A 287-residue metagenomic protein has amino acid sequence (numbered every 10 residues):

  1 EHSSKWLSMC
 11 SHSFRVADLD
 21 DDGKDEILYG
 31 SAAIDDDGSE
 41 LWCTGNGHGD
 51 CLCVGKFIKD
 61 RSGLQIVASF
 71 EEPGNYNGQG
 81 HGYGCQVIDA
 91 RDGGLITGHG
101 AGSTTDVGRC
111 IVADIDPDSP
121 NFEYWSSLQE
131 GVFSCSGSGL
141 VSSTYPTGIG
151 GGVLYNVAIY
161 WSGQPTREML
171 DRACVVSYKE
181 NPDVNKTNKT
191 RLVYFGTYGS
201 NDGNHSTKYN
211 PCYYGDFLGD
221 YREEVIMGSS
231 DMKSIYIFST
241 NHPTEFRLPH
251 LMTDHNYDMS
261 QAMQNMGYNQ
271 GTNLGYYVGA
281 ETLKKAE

Functional and structural regions predicted by a protein language model:
E1-E287: Beta-propeller-forming repeat regions
